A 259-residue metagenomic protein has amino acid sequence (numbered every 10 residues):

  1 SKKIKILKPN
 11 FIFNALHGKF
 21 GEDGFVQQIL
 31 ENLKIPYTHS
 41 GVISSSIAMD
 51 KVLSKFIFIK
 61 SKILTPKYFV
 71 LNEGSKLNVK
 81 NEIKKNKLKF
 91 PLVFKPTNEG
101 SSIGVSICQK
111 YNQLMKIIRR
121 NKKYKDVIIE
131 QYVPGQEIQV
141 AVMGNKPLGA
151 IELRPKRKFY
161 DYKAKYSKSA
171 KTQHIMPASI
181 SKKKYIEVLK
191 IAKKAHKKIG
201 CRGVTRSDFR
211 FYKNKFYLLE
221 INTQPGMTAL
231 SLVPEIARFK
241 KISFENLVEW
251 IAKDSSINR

Functional and structural regions predicted by a protein language model:
S1-T38, V42-I43, I47-M49, L53 (+2 more regions): ATP-binding N-terminal substructure of ATP-dependent carboxylate-amine bond-forming enzymes
I4, I47-Q136: Active-site nucleotide/adenylate-binding loops and adjacent lid/helix of ATP-dependent enzymes
Q28-Y37, K110-M115, K240-I242: A glycine- and small-aliphatic-rich helix-loop capping segment at beta-alpha/alpha-beta transitions that lines
P36-Y37, T65, L92, F244: Hydrophobic beta-strand scaffold residues
Q109-K190, F211-Y217: Phosphate-binding site of ATP-dependent enzymes
Q131, V140-V142, H196-M227, A237: Conserved metal-phosphate-binding beta-hairpin within the catalytic cores of diverse ATP-dependent phosphoryl-transfer
F211-R259: C-terminal active-site "lid" helix and adjoining low-complexity regulatory extension at the edge of ATP-using catalytic
